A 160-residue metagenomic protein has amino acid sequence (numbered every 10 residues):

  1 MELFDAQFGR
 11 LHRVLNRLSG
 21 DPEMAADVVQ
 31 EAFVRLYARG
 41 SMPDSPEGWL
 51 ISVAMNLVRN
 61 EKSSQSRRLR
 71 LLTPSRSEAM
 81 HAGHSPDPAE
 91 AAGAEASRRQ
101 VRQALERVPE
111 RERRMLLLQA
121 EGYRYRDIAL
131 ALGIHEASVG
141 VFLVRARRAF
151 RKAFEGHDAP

Functional and structural regions predicted by a protein language model:
M1-R13, R17, E23-A26, Y37 (+1 more regions): A short, charge-rich alpha-helical start-of-domain segment used by transcription regulators
L3, Q7, L11, A32 (+2 more regions): Residue-level preference for hydrophobic side chains embedded in well-ordered alpha helices
R10, V14, M24, S45-V53 (+3 more regions): Amphipathic alpha-helical recognition patches that constitute DNA-binding helices
A38, S45, S52-P74, M80-P86 (+2 more regions): Arg/Lys-rich amphipathic alpha helix in sigma70-family domain 2
S45, M55, R59, L132-G156: DNA-recognition helix of helix-turn-helix
E106, E110-R111, E121-V141, K152: Helix-turn-helix DNA-binding module
M115-L116: A short pre-motif secondary-structure segment
